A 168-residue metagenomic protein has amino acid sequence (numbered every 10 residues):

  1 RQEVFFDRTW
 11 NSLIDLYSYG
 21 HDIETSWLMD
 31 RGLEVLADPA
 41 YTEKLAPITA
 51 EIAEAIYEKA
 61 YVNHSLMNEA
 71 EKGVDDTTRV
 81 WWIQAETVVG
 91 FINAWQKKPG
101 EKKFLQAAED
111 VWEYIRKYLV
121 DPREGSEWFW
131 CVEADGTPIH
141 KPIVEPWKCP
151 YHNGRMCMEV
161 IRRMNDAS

Functional and structural regions predicted by a protein language model:
R1-S168: Glycan-recognition and catalytic cores of secretory/periplasmic carbohydrate-active enzymes
